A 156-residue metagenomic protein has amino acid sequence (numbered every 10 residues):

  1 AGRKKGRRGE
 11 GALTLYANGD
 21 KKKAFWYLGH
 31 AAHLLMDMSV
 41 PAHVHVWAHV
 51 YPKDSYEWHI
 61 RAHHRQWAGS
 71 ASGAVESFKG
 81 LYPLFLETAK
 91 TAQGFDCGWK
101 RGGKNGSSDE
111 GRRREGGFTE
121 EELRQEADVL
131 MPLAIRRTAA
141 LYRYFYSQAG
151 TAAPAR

Functional and structural regions predicted by a protein language model:
A1-A32, M38-R156: Active-site- or binding-pocket-proximal scaffold segments within functional domains
